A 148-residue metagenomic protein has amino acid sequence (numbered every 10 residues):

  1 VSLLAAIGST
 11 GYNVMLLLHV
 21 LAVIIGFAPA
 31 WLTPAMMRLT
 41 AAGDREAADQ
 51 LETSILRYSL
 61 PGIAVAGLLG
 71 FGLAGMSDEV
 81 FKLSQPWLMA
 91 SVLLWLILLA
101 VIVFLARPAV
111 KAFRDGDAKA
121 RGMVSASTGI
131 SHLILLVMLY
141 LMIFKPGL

Functional and structural regions predicted by a protein language model:
V1-L148: Polytopic transmembrane helical bundles with strong interfacial aromatic enrichment
